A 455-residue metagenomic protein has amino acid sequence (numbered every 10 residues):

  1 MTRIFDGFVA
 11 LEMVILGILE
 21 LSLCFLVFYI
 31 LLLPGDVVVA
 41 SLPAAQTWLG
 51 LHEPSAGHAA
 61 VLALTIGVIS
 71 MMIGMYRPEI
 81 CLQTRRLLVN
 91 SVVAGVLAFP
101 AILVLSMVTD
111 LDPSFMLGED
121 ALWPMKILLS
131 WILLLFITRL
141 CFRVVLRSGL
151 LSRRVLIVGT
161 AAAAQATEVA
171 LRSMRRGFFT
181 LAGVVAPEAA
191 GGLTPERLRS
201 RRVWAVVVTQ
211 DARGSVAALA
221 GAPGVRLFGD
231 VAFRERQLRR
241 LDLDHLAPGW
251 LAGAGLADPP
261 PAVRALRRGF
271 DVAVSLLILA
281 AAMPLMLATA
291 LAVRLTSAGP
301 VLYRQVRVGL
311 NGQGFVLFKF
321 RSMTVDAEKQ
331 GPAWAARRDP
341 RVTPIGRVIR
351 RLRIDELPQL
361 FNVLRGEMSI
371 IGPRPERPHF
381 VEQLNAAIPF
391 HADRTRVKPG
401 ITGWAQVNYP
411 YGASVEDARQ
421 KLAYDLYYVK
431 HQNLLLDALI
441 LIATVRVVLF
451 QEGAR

Functional and structural regions predicted by a protein language model:
M1-L150, R267, R455: Signature of alpha-helical transmembrane segments in polytopic membrane proteins
M1-L23, V27, C81, I137-M283: N-terminal hydrophobic signal-anchor/signal peptide
L33, L140-S148, A170, A288-R294 (+1 more regions): Membrane-spanning helices that line or support transport/gating and their immediate boundary helices in channels
S91-G95, L151-A170, P300-M323: Membrane-cytosol interface motif
R234-D244, L302-P344, T402-K421: Short, glycine-rich, amphipathic interfacial segments at transmembrane boundaries or analogous
A262-A327, N362, L434, L439-R455: A hydrophobic, helix-centered structural microdomain
A335-K398, I440-V448: A short, structured surface patch at a secondary-structure boundary
T343, I388-R455: C-terminal terminal-structure detector
